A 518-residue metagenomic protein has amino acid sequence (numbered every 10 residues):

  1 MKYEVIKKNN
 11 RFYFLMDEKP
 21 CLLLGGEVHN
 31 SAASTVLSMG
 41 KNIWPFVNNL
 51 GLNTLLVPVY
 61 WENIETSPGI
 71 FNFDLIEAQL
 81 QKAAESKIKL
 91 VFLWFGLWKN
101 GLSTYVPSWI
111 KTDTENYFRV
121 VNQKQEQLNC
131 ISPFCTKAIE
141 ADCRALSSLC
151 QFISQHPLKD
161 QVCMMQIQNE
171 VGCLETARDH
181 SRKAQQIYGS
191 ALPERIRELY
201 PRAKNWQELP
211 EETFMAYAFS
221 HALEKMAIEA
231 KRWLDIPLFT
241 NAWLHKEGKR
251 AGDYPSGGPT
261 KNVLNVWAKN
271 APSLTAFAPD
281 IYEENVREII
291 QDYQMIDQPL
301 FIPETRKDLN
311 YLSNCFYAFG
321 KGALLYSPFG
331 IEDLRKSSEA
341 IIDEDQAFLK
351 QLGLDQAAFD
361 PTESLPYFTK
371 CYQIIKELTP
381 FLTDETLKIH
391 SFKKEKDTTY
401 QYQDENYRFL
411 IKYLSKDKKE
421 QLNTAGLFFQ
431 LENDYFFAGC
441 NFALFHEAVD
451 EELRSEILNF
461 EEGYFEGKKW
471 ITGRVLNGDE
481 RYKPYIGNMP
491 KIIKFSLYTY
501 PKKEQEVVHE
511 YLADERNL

Functional and structural regions predicted by a protein language model:
M1-N53: N-terminal carbohydrate-binding accessory modules
G25-T35, P58-I76, Q123-R144, F152 (+5 more regions): The substrate-binding groove and active-site-proximal loops of carbohydrate-active enzymes, especially glycoside
A32-N49, P255-N270, V286-I289, L312-C315: Short, acidic/polar
M39-N116, F219-L234: Aromatic-lined substrate-binding rim segments of carbohydrate-active enzymes
I88, K225-R232, V263-K370, I375: Catalytic-core region of carbohydrate-active enzymes that cleave or remodel glycosidic bonds
E115-V266: Polysaccharide-binding and catalytic clefts of secreted carbohydrate-active enzymes
Y317-E451: Aromatic- and carboxylate-lined catalytic core of secreted/periplasmic carbohydrate-active enzymes
K412-E420, F436-L518: C-terminal beta-sandwich/jelly-roll accessory domains of carbohydrate-active enzymes
